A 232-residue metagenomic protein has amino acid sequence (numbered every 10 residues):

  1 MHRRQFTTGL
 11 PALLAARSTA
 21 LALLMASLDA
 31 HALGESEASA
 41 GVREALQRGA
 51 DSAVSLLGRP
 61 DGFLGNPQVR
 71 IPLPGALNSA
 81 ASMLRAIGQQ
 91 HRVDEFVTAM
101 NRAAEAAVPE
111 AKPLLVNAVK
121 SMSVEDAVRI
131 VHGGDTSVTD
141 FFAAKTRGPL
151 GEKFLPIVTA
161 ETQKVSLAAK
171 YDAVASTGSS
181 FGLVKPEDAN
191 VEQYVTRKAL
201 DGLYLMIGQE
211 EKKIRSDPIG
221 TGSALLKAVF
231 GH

Functional and structural regions predicted by a protein language model:
M1, L21-L56: C-terminal segment of N-terminal export signals and the immediately downstream linker at the start of the mature
Q5-D29: N-terminal export signals
G41-M122: Early exported N-terminus immediately downstream of N-terminal targeting peptides
L57, A106, E110, G133 (+3 more regions): Alpha-helical transmembrane segments and their juxtamembrane interface "caps" in small multi-pass membrane proteins
R92-E161: Mid-length scaffold segments of soluble, non-membrane domains
I157-K198, L203: An amphipathic alpha-helical core segment
A199-H232: A cross-kingdom marker for long, charged
